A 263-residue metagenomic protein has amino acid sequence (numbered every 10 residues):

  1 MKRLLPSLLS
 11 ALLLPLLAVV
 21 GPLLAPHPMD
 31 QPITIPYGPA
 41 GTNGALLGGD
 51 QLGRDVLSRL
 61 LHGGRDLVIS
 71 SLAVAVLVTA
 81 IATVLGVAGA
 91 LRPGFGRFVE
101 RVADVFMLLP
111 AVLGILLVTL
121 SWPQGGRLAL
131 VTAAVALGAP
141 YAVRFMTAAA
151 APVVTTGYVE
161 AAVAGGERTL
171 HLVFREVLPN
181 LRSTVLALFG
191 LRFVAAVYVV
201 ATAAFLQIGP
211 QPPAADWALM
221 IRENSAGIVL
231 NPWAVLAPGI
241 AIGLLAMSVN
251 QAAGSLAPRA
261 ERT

Functional and structural regions predicted by a protein language model:
M1-M29, V102, A187: N-terminal signal-anchor/first transmembrane alpha helix
R3-L8, I69-L72, L77, I81-T119 (+2 more regions): Cytoplasmic-entry segments and transmembrane alpha-helices of multi-pass inner-membrane transporters
L12, R65-I81, L170-A203, V249: Transmembrane alpha-helices
M29-A75, M220-A237: Periplasmic/extracellular loop-to-transmembrane helix junction in inner-membrane transport proteins
L46, D50, A90-L91, F95-P152 (+1 more regions): Generic hydrophobic transmembrane alpha-helix motif, especially the helices
P93, L137, S183, G190-L191 (+1 more regions): C-terminal transmembrane helix and the adjacent membrane-cytosol boundary/short C-terminal tail of inner/organellar
L116, G125, V135, V185-M220: Non-cytoplasmic
